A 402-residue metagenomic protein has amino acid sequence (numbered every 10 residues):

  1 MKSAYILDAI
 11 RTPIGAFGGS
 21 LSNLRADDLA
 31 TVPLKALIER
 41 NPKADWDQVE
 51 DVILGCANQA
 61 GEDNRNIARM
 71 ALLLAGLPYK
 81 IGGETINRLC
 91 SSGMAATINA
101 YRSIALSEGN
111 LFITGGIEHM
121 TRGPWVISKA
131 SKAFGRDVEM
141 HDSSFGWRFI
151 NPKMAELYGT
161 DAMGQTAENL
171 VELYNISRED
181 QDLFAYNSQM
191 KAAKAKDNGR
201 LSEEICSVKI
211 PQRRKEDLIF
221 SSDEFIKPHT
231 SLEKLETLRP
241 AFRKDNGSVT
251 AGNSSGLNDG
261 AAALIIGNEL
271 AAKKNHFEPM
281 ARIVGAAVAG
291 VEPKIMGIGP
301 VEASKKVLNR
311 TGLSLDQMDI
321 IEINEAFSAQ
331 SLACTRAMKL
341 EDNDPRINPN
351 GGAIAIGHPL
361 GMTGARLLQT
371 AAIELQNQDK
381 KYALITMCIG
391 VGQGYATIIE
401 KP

Functional and structural regions predicted by a protein language model:
M1-L24, F145, S231-I298, E302 (+5 more regions): Condensing-enzyme catalytic core mediating Claisen C-C bond formation in acyl metabolism
T12, N23, D27-V32, K43 (+3 more regions): N-terminal extracellular/periplasmic Venus flytrap/periplasmic-binding protein-like
S22-F112, G116-G135, I205-S221, K294-I295 (+2 more regions): Conserved beta-ketoacyl condensing-enzyme motif
L24, C56-L111, S144-G146, L157-A162 (+4 more regions): Conserved catalytic cysteine-centered active-site region of acyl-thioester-dependent Claisen-condensing enzymes
D27-P42, I67-A71, A96-N99, M163-L170 (+6 more regions): Short, well-ordered amphipathic alpha-helical segments that serve as non-catalytic structural scaffolds within diverse
I86-E118, V171-R200, A263-L270, R336 (+2 more regions): Active-site-proximal alpha-helical scaffold in enzymes
L111-N169: Flexible glycine-/small-residue-enriched beta->alpha junction loops that bind anionic phosphate/pyrophosphate groups
